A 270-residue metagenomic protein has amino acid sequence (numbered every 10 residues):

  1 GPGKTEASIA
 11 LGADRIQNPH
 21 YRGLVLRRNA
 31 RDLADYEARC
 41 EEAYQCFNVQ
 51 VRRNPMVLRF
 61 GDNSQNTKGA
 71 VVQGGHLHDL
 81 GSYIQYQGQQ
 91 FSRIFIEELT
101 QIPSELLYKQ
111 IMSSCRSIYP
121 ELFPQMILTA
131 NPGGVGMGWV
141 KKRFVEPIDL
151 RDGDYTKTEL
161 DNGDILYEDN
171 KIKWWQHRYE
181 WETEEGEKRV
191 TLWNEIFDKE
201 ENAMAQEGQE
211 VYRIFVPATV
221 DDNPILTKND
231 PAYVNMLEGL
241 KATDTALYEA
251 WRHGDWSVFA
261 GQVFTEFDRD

Functional and structural regions predicted by a protein language model:
G1: Walker A (P-loop) phosphate-binding loop of P-loop NTPases
T5-P19: Walker A/P-loop NTP-binding motif
Y21-L33: Conserved RecA-like ASCE P-loop NTPase motor core of nucleic-acid helicases/translocases
R31-S92: Inter-Walker segment of RecA-like/P-loop motor cores
Y36-C40, L106-S114, W139, R143 (+3 more regions): Alpha-helical scaffold elements adjacent to nucleotide-binding pockets in ATP/GTP-utilizing enzyme cores
E97-L99: Walker B catalytic acidic pair
Q101-N223: ASCE P-loop NTPase helicase motor core
E207-E210, T219-D270: ATPase catalytic-site recognition across NTP-hydrolyzing enzymes
